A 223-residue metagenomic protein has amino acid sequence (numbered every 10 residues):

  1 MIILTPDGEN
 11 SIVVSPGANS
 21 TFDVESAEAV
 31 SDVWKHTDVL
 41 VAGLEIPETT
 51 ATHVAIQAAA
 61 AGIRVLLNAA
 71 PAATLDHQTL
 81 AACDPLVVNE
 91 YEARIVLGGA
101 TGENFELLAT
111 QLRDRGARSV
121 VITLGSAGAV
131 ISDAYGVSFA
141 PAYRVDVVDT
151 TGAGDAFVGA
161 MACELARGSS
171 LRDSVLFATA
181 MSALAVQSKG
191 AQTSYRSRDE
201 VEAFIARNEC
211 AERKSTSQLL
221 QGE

Functional and structural regions predicted by a protein language model:
M1-V39, E202-E223: Conserved N-terminal subdomain of the carbohydrate kinase-like
V13, V96-L97, A185, F204: Residues that scaffold the ATP/ADP-binding catalytic core of kinase and kinase-like folds
S20-V30, T49, L67-L75: Active-site glycine-rich loop that binds ribose-phosphate moieties when present
A29-V41, L80-Y91: Long, low-complexity, intrinsically disordered polar/charged segments
A42-L44, N68: Glycine- and other small-residue-rich loops at beta-strand/loop junctions that grip anionic moieties
I46-T52: Active-site-adjacent beta->alpha loops and helix N-cap segments on the catalytic face of soluble alpha/beta enzymes
T52-V137: Conserved phosphate/ATP/ADP-binding segment of small-molecule kinases
T74, N104-E223: Conserved phosphate-binding/catalytic region of the ribokinase-like
